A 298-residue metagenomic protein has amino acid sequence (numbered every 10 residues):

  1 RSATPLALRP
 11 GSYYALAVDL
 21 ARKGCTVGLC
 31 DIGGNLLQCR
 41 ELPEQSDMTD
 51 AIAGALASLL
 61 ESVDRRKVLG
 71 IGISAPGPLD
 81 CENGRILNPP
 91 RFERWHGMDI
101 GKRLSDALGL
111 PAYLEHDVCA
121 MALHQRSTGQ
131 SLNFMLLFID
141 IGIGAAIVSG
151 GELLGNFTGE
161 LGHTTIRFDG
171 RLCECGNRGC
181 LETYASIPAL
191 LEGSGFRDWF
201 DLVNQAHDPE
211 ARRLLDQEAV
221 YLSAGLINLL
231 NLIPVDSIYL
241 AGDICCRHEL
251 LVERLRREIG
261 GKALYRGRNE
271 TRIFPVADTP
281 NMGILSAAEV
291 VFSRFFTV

Functional and structural regions predicted by a protein language model:
R1-K67, T128-G129, L172, N177 (+1 more regions): ATP-binding/phosphotransfer module of carbohydrate and carboxylate kinases, centering on a glycine-rich
A15-D19, V68-G72, F134-F138, A146: Short glycine-aspartate micro-motif
D31, C81, V148: Short, acidic, Ser/Thr-enriched surface-loop or helix-capping motifs
L36-N133, L250-G261: Glycine-rich phosphate-binding loop and adjoining helix at the ATP-binding site of ATP-dependent phosphoryl-transfer
C39-E41, M48, W95-H96, K102-P209: Glycine/GP-enriched mid-protein hinge/lid loop-to-helix segment characteristic of carbohydrate kinases
P78-C81, C119-A122, G144-A145, L154 (+2 more regions): Short, active-site-adjacent cap segments at secondary-structure transitions
